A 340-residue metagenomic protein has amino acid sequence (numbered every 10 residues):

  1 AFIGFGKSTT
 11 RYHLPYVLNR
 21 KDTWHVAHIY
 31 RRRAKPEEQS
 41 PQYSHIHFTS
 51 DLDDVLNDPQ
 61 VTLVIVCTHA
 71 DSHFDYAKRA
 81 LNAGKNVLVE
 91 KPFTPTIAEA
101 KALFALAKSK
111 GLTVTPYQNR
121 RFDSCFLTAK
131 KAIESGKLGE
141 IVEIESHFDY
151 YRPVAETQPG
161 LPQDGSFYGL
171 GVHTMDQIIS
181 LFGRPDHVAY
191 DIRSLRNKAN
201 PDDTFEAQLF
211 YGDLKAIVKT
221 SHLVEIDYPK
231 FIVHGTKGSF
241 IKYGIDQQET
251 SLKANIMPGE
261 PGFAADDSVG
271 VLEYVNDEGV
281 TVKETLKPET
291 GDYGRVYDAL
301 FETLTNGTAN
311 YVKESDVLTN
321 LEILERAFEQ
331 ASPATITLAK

Functional and structural regions predicted by a protein language model:
A1-Y43: N-terminal Rossmann-like dinucleotide-binding module
L18, T23, L63-V66, T285-K287 (+2 more regions): C-terminal helix-rich "cap/oligomerization" subdomain common to oxidoreductases
H47-P59: Short acidic low-complexity segments
S50, V89, V114-P116, E145 (+1 more regions): Hydrophobic residues in well-ordered beta-strands that form the structural core
T62-L63, H69-A70, F74-R121: Beta-strand-loop-alpha-helix segment that lines the small-molecule cofactor/substrate pocket of alpha/beta enzymes
R120-K198: Predominantly a Rossmann-like dinucleotide-binding segment in NAD(P)-dependent oxidoreductases
G169, M175-P258, G294-T308, E325 (+1 more regions): Contiguous beta-strand/loop segments that form the cofactor/metal-binding neighborhood of enzyme cores
